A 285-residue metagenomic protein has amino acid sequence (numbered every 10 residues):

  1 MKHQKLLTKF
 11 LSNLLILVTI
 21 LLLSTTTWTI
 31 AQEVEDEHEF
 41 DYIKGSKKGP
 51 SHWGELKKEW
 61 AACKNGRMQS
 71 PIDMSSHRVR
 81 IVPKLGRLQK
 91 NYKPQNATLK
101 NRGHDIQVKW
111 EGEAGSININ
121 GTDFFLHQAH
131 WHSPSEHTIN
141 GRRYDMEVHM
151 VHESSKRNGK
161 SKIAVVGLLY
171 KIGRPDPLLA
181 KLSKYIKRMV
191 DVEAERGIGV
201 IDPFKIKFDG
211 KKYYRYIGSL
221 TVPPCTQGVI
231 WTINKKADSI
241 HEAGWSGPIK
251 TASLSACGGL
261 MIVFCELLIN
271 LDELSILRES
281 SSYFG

Functional and structural regions predicted by a protein language model:
K2-G285: Alpha-carbonic anhydrase
